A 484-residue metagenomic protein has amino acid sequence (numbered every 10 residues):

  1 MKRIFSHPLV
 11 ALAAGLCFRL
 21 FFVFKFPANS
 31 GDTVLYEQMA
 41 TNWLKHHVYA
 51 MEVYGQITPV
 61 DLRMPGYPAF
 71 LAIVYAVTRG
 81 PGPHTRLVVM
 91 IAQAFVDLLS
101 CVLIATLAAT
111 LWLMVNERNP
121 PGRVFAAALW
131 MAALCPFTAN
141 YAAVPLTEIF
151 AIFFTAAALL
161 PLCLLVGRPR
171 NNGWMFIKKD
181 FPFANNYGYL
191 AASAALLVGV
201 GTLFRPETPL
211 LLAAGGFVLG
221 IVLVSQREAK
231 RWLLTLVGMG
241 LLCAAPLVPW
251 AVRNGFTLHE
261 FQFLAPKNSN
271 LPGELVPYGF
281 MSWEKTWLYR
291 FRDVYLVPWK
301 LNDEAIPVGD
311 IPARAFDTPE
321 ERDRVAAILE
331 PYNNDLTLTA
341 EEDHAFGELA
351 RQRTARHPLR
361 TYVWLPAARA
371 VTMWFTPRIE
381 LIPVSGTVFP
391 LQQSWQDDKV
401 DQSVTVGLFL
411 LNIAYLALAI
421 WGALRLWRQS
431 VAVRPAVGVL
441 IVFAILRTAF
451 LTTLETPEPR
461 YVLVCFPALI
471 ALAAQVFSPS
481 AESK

Functional and structural regions predicted by a protein language model:
F5-A11, P83, C101-L134, I152-F153 (+2 more regions): Transmembrane-helix signature of polytopic, membrane-embedded enzymes that assemble or transfer cell-envelope glycans
L12, P65, A69, R79-V102 (+4 more regions): Loop-to-helix entry region of an early transmembrane alpha helix in multi-pass inner-membrane enzymes
G31-V34, L62, V88-L99, A127-L162 (+2 more regions): Multi-pass, polyprenyl lipid-linked donor-dependent membrane glycosyltransferases
V34-P59, G66-A69, I73-V77: Extracytosolic helix-loop segments that constitute the early lumenal/periplasmic catalytic or substrate-binding loops
H84-V96, L336, F346, Q352-L440: Membrane-interface anchor segments at the N-terminal boundary of transmembrane helices in multi-pass membrane enzymes
V88-R118, A157, P161, A417-W421: Transmembrane-helix motifs of polytopic, lipid-linked glycan transferases
A128-L129, L190-R205, L242-P246: Membrane-interface alpha helices of multi-pass inner-membrane proteins
L264-S385: Membrane-proximal stem/loop segments at transmembrane-domain junctions that anchor or position
